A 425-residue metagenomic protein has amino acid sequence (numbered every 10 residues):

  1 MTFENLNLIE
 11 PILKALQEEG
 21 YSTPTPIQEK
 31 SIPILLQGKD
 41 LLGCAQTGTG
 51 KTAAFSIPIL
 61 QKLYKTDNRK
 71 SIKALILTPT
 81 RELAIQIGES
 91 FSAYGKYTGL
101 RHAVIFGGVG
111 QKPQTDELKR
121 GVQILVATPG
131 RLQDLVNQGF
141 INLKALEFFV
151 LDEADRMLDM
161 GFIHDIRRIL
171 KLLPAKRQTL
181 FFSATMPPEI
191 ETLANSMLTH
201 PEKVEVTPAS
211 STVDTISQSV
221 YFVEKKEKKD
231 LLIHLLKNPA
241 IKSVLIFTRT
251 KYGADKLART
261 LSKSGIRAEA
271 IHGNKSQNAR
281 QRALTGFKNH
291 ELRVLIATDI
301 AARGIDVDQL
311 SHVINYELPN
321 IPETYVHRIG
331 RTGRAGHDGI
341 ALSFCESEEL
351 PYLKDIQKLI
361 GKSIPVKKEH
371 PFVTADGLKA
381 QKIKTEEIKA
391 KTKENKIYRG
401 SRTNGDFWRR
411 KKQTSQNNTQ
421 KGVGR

Functional and structural regions predicted by a protein language model:
T2-G377: Conserved helicase RecA-like core
N289, L359, S363-R425: Basic Arg/Gly/Lys-rich low-complexity intrinsically disordered segments
